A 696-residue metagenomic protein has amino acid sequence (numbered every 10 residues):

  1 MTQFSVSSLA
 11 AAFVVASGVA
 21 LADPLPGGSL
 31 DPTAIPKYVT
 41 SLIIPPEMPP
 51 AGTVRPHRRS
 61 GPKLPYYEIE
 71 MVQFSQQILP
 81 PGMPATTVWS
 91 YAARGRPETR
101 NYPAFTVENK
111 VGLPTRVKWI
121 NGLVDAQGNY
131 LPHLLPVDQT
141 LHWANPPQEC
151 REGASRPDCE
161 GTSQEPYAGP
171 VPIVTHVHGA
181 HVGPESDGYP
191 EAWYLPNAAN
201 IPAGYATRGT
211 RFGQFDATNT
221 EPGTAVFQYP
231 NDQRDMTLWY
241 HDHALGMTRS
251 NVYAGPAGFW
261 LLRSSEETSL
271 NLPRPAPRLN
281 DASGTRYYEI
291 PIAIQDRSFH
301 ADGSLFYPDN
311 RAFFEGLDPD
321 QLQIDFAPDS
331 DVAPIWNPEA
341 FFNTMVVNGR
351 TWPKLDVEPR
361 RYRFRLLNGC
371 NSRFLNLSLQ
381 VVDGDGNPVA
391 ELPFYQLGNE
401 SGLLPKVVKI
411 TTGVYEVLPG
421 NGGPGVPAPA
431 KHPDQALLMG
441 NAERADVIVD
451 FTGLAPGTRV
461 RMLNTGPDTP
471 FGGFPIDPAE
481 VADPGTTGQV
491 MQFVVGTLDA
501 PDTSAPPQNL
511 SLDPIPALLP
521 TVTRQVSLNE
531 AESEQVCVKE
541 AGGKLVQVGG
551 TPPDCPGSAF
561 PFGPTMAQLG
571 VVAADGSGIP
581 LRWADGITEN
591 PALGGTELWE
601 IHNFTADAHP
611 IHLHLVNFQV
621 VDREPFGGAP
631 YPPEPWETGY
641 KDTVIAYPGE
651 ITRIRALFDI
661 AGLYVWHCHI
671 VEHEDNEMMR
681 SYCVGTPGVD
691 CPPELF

Functional and structural regions predicted by a protein language model:
T2-L21: Gram-negative bacterial Sec-dependent N-terminal signal peptides
L21-H176, A180-P196, T207, G213-Q214 (+8 more regions): N-terminal, post-signal-peptide metal-ligating segments of extracellular/periplasmic oxidoreductases, dominated by
I69, V117, T175, D242 (+9 more regions): Divalent metal-coordination and catalytic microenvironments
P80, K118, A126-Q139, A254 (+3 more regions): Short, hydrophobic/aromatic beta-strand segments
N145-L270, G423-L498, T605-H609, E634-F696: Extracellular/periplasmic metallocenter environments
V182-A199, S298, F306, N310-P514: Histidine- and aromatic-rich segments of cupredoxin/plastocyanin-like copper-binding domains
S264-R286, L498-L518, T686-F696: Low-complexity, Pro/Ser/Thr- and charge-rich linker/hinge segments at domain boundaries
V381-L404, T411, F604-T638, V671-E674 (+1 more regions): Active/binding-pocket-proximal capping segment
